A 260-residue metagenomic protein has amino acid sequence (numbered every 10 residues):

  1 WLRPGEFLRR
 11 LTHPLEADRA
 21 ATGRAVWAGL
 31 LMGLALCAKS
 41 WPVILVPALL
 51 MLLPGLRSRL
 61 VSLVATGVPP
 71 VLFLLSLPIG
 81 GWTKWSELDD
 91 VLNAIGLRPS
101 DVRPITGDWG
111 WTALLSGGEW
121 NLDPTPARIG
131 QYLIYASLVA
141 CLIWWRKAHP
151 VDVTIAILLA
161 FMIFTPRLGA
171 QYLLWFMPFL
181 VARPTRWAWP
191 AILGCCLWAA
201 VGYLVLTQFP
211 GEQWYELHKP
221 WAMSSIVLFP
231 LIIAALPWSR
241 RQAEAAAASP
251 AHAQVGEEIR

Functional and structural regions predicted by a protein language model:
W1, L11-L15, W41, T165-Y172 (+2 more regions): Residue-level signal for functionally critical sites in structured catalytic/ligand-binding pockets
W1-R19, A25, L50-I157, V201-R260: Primarily membrane-embedded glycan-assembly and transfer machineries that use lipid-linked glycans
A21, A25-P54: Voltage-sensor/pore transmembrane module of 6-TM cation channels
A38, L45-P47, A136-W187: Membrane-water interface signatures at transmembrane helix termini and the short loops that connect adjacent helices
V43, R59-L60, A188: Secondary-structure boundary/capping residues
F176, V181-L204: C-terminal hydrophobic structural anchor segments that stabilize assembly/packing rather than catalytic chemistry
